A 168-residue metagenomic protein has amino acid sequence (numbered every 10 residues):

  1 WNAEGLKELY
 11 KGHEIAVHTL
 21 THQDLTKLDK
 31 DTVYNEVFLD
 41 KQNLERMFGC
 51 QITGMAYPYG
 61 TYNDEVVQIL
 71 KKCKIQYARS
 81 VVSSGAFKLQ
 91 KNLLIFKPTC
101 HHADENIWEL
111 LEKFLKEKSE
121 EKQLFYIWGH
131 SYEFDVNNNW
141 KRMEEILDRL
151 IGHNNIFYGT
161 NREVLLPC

Functional and structural regions predicted by a protein language model:
W1-V66, K72-Q76, S84-F96, C100 (+1 more regions): Metal-dependent polysaccharide deacetylase catalytic core of the NodB/CE4 family, i.e., the active-site-bearing domain
W1-Y10, E112-E117, L147: Short amphipathic alpha-helices and their capping/turn segments at secondary-structure boundaries
D24, N35-F38, N106, G152-H153 (+1 more regions): Serine/threonine-rich low-complexity intrinsically disordered regions
K30-N35, E105-W108, N137-W140, E144: Non-membrane alpha-helical structural segments and their capping/turn regions in soluble enzymes
E45-R46, Y77-A86, E112, S119 (+2 more regions): C-terminal domain-boundary segment and adjacent tail
T99-E112: Aromatic-anchored helix/helix-loop segment that forms the rim or "lid" of small-molecule/cofactor binding pockets
